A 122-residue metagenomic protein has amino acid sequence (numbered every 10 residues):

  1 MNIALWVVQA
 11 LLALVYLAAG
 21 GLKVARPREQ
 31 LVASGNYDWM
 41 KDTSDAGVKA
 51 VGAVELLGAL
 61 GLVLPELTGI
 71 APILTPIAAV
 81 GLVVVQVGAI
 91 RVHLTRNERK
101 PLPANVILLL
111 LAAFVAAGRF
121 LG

Functional and structural regions predicted by a protein language model:
M1-G122: Membrane-interface extramembranous regions
